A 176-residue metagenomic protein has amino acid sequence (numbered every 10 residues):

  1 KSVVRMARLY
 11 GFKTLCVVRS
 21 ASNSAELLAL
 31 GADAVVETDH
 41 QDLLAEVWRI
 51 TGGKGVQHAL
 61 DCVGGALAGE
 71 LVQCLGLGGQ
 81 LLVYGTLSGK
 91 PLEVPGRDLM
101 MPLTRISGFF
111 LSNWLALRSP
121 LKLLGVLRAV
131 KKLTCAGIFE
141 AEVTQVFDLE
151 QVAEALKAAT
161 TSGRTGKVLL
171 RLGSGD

Functional and structural regions predicted by a protein language model:
K1-H40: Mid-domain Rossmann-like dinucleotide-binding core that forms the NAD(H)/NADP(H) cofactor-binding site
K1-V3, G64-A68: Short glycine/serine/threonine-rich phosphate/pyrophosphate-binding segments that cradle anionic phosphate groups
Y10, V18, A66-I138, R171-D176: Glycine-rich phosphate-binding loop and adjacent beta-alpha segment of Rossmann(oid) nucleotide-cofactor-binding
A32, G55-V56, L99, F139 (+1 more regions): Local beta-strand N-terminus motif with an aromatic residue
V36, Q57-L60, L82: N-terminal Rossmann-like NAD(P) cofactor-binding module of classical short-chain dehydrogenase/reductase
D42-G53: Short amphipathic alpha-helix with an adjacent loop that forms part of the alpha/beta core around
K131, I138-Q145, A153-D176: C-terminal capping/lid region of NAD(P)-dependent oxidoreductase domains
